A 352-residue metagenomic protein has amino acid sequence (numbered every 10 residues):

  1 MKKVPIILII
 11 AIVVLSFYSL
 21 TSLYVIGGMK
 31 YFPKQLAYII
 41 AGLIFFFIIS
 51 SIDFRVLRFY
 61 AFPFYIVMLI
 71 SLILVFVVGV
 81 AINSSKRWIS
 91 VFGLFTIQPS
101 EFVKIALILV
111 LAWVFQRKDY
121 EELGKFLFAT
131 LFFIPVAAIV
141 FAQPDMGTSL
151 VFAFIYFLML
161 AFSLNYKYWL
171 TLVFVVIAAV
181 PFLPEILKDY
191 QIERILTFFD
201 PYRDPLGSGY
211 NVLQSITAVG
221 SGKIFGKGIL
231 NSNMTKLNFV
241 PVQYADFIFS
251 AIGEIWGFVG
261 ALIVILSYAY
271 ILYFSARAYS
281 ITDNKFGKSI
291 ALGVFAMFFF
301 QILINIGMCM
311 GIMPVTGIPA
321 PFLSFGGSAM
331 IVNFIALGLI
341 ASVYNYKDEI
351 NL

Functional and structural regions predicted by a protein language model:
M1, F64-I70, T217-F225: Alpha-helical transmembrane segments of integral membrane proteins, especially early/N-terminal helices
M1-K2, L23, N305-L352: A juxtamembrane structural motif centered on a specific transmembrane helix
I9-N211, S250-M310, I335, L339: Hydrophobic alpha-helical transmembrane segments of multi-pass inner membrane proteins, especially in bacterial systems
F92-L94, F198, A218, L230 (+1 more regions): Generic beta-structure capping elements
G93-V103, A142-P144, K223, K227 (+1 more regions): Glycine/serine-rich anion-binding loops at beta->alpha junctions that coordinate negatively charged ligand groups
D145-L150, K227-S232, Q243-A245, L262 (+2 more regions): Transmembrane helix boundary and interhelical junction motifs in multipass membrane proteins
P201-A245, W256-G260: TM-adjacent membrane-interface loops and short helices in multi-pass inner/ER membrane proteins
